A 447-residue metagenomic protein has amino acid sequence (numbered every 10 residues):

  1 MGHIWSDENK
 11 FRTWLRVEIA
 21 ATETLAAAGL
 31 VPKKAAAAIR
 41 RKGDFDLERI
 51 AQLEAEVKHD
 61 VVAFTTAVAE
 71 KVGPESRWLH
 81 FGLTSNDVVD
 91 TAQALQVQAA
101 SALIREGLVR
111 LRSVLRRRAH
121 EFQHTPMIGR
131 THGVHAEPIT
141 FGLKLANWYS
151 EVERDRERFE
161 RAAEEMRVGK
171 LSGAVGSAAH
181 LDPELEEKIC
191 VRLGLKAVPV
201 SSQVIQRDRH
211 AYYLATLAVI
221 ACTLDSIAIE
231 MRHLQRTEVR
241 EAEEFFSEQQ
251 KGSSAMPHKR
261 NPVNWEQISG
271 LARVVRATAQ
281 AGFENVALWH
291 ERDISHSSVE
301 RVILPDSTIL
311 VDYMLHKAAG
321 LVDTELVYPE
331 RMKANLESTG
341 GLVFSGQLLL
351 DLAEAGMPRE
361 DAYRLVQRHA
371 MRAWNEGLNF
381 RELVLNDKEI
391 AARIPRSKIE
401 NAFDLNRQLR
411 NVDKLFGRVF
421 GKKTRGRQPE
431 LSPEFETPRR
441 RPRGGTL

Functional and structural regions predicted by a protein language model:
M1-S172, A178, D182-K188, A197 (+7 more regions): A helix-coil-helix interface module used to build multimeric assemblies and to scaffold catalytic/cofactor sites
H3-N9, Q52, A63, S254-L447: Catalytic-core signal marking the mid-to-C-terminal active-site face
T24, A67, K71, V114 (+16 more regions): Generic, well-ordered alpha-helical scaffold segments in large soluble proteins
V31, A36, V239-R240, P358: Conserved hydrophobic residue
Q98-R105, V109, R116, A146-Y149 (+8 more regions): Short amphipathic alpha-helical segments with heptad-repeat character
L143, A211-V219, Q347-A355: Short, well-ordered beta-strand elements within core beta-sheets of diverse protein domains
S177, C190-R192, A197-V204, K333 (+3 more regions): A structural signal for small-residue-enriched, beta-sheet-centric alpha/beta enzyme cores and oligomeric scaffold folds
E186-A279: Acidic, glycine-rich loop-and-beta core segments that form the ion-binding/anion-interacting portion of active sites
